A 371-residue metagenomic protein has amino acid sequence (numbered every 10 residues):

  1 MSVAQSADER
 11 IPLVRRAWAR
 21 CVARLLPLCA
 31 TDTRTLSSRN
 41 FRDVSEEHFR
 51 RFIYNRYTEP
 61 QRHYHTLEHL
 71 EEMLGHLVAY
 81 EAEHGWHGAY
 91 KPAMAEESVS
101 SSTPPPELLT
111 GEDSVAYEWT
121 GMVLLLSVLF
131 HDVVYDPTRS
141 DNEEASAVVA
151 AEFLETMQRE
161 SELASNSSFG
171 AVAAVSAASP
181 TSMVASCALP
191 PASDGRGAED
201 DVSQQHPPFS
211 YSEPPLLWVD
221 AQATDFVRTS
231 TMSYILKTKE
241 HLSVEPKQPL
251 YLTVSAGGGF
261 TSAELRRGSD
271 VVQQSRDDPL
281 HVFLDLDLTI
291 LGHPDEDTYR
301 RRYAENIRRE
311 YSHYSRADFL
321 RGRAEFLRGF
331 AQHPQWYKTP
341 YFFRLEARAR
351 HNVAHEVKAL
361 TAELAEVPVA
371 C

Functional and structural regions predicted by a protein language model:
S2-L25, A82-E118, F130, R159 (+5 more regions): Divalent metal-dependent phosphate-bond-processing catalytic cores, especially two-metal-ion Mg2+/Mn2+ enzymes that act
P27-R56: Short alpha-helical hairpin
H48-A79, V133-V134: Active-site flanking loop/helix segments enriched in acidic
M73, N142-M157: An active-site-proximal "capping" alpha-helix that borders the catalytic cofactor pocket
M73, W119-P137, S146, S233-K239: His-Asp-centered metal-binding catalytic motifs of divalent-metal-dependent phosphohydrolases/nucleases
A116-M122, N142, V227, D278: Secondary-structure capping and boundary motifs in well-ordered enzyme cores
S140, L154-N166, P208-F226: Inter-helical turn/loop segments and adjacent helix faces that build the functional surface of alpha-helical bundle
